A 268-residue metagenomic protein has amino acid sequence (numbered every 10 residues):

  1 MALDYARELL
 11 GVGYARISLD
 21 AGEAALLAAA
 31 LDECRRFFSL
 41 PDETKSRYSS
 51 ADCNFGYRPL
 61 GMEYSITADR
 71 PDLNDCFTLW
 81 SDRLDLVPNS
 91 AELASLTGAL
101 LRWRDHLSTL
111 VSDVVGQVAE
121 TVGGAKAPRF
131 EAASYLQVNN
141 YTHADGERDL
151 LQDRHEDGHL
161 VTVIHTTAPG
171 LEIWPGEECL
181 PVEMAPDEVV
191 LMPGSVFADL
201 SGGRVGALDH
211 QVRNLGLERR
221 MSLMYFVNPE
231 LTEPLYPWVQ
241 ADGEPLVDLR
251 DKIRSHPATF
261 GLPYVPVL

Functional and structural regions predicted by a protein language model:
M1-I66, H106-S108, S112-L268: C-terminal flanking tails of non-heme Fe-dependent oxygenases
D52-D85, A91: Internal, well-ordered alpha/beta segment that forms a basic, Gly-enriched binding/recognition surface
D75, W80-F130: Signature of the catalytic double-stranded beta-helix
